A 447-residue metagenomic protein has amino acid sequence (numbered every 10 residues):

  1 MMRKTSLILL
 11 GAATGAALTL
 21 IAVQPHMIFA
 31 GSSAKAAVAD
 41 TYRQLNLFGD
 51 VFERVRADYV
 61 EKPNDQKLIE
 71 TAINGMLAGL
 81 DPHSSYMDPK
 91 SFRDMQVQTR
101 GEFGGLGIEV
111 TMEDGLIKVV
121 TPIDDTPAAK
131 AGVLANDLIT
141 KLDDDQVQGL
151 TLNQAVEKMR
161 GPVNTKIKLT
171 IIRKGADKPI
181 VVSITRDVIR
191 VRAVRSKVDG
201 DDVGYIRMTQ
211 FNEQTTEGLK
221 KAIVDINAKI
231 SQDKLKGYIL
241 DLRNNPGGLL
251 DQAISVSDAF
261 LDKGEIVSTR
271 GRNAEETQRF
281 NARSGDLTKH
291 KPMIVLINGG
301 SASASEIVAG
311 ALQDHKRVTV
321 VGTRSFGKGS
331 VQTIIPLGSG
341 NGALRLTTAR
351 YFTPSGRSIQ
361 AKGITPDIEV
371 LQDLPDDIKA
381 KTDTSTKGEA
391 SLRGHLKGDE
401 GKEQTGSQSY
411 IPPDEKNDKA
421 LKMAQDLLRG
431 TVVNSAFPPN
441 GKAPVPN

Functional and structural regions predicted by a protein language model:
M2-S84, Y410-M423, L427-N447: Terminal targeting/pro-maturation regions of precursor/exported proteins
F29-Q44, E53-D65, K118-T121, T126-A135 (+1 more regions): Cleft-lining beta-strand/loop regions that shape enzyme active-site pockets
A30-D58, N64, L68, A78-G107 (+3 more regions): Glycine-biased strand-turn-strand hairpin within the trypsin-fold
Y59-V120, N164-K168, I172-S183, R190-A193 (+3 more regions): Extended, small/polar residue-biased N-terminal targeting/export presequences and adjacent propeptide/linker tracts
Q98-R100, R160, I359: Short Gly/Pro-enriched turn/cap motifs at secondary-structure boundaries
G299-A302, G310, D314-V320, R324-K381: Acidic, polar loop-rich interaction surfaces within structured domains
A343, R350-N447: Conserved functional hotspot residues or short segments at active or partner-binding sites across diverse domains
